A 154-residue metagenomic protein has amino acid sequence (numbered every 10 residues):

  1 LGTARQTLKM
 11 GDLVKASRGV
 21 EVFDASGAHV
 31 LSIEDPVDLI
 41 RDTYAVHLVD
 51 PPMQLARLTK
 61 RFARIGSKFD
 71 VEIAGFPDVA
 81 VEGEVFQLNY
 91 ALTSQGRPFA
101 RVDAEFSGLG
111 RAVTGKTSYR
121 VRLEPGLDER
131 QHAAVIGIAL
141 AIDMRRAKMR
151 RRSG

Functional and structural regions predicted by a protein language model:
L1-G19, A25-A28, P36-T43, V49-G154: Low-complexity or membrane-interfacial segments used for flexible interactions
